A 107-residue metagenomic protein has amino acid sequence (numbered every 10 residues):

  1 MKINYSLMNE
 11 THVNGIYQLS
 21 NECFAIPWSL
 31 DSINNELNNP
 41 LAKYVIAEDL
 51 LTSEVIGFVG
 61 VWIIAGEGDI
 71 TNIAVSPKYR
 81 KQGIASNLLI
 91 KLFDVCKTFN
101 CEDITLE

Functional and structural regions predicted by a protein language model:
N4-R80, S86-F99: Acetyl-CoA-dependent GNAT
I70, I104-L106: Conserved hydrophobic beta-strand within the GNAT/NAT acetyltransferase core sheet that lines the active-site cleft
